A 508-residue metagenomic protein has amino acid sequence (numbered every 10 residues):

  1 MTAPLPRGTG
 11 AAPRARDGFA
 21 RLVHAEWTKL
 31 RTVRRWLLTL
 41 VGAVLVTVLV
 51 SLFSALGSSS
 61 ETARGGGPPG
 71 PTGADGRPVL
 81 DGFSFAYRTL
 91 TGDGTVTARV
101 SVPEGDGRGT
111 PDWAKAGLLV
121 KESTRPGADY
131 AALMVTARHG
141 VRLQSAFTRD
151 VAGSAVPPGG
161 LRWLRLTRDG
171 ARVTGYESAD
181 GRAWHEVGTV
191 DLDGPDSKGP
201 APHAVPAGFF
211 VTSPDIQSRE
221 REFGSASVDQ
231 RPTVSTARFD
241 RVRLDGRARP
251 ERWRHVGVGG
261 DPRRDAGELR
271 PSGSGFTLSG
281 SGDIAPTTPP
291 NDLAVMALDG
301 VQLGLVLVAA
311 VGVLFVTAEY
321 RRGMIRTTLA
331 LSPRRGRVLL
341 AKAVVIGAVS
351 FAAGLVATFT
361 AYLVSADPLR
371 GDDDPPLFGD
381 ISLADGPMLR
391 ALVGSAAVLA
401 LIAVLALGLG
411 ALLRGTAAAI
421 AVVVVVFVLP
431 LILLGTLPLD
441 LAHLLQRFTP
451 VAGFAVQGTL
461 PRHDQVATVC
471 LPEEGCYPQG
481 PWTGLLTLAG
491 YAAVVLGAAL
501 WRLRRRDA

Functional and structural regions predicted by a protein language model:
T2-R16, V41-G76, L80-G82, L143-F147 (+8 more regions): Secretory targeting signals
A15-D292, V313-V316: Extracellular glycan-recognition regions
K29, T317, T328-A330, A406 (+1 more regions): Helix-capping/transition residues at the boundaries of transmembrane alpha-helices and the short helical linkers
L37, G336, A417-A418: Residues that define the loop-to-transmembrane-helix transition and helix capping in multi-pass membrane transporters
L40, R326, L339, I420-A421: Hydrophobic/aromatic positions within or immediately flanking transmembrane alpha-helices of multi-pass small-molecule
V41-G42, A419-P430, Q446-V451: Central hydrophobic cores of alpha-helical transmembrane segments in multi-pass integral membrane proteins
G312-G336, A343: Transmembrane helix boundary and interhelical loop/hinge segments in multi-pass membrane proteins
L503-A508: Short cytosolic juxtamembrane segments of multi-pass membrane proteins
